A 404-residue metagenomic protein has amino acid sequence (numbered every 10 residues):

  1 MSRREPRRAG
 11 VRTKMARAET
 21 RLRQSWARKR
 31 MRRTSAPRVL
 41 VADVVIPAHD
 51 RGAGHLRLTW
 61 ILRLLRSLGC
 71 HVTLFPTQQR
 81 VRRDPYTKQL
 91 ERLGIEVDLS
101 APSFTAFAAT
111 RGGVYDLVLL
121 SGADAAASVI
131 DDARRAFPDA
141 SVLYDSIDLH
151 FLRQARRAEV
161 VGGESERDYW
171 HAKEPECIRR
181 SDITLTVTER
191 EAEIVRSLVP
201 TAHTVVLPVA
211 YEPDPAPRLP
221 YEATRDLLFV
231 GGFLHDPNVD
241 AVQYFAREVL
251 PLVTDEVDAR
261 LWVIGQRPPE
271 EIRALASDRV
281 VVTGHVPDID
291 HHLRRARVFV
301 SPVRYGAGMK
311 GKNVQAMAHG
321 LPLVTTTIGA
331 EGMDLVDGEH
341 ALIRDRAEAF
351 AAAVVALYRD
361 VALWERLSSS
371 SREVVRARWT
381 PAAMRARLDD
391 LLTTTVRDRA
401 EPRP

Functional and structural regions predicted by a protein language model:
M1-A48, G52-G54, R399-P404: Non-catalytic membrane-proximal stalk/linker segments that position and tether the catalytic domains
D50, G54-T59, R63, L74 (+4 more regions): Conserved catalytic-core segment of nucleotide-activated headgroup transferases in glycan assembly
V114-L117, D182, H285, R294-G308 (+1 more regions): Acidic donor-binding loop of glycosyltransferase active sites
H150, E164-I183: Membrane-proximal helix-turn-helix segments that form the acceptor-binding/catalytic region of lipid-linked
K312-A316, P322-T326: Short hydrophobic beta-strand element within catalytic cores of glycosyltransferases and related nucleotide-activated
T327-I343: Short acidic/histidine- and often glycine-rich active-site loop of Leloir-type glycosyltransferases that engages
G338-E348, A356-V361: Conserved acidic donor-binding segment of nucleotide-sugar-dependent glycosyltransferases
R359-L392: A charged, aromatic-enriched C-terminal amphipathic alpha-helix characteristic of glycosyltransferases across folds
